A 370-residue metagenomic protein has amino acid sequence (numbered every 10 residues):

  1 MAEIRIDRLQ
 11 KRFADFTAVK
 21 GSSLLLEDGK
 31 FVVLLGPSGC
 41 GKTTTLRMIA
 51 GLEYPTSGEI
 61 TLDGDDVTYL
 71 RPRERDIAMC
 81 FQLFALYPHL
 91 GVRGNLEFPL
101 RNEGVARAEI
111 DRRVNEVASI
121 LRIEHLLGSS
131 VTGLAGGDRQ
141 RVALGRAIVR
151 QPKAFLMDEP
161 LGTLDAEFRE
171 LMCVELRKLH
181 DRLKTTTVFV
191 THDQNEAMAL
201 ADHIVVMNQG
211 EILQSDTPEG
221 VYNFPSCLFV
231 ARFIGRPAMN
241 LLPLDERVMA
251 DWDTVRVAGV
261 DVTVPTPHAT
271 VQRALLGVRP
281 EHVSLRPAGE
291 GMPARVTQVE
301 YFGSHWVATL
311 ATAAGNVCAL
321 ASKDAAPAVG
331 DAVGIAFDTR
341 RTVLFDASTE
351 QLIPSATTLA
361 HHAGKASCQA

Functional and structural regions predicted by a protein language model:
M1-T163: ABC family nucleotide-binding domain
A166-F168: Helix N-cap at the start of a conserved alpha-helix in ABC-type nucleotide-binding domains
E170-L183: Helical segment within the ABC ATPase nucleotide-binding domain
K184-V190: Conserved H-loop
L200-V206: Conserved catalytic segment of ABC-fold P-loop ATPases
S215-D216, F224: ABC ATPase "signature
P237-M239, M249-A370: Non-catalytic connector elements of ABC transporters
